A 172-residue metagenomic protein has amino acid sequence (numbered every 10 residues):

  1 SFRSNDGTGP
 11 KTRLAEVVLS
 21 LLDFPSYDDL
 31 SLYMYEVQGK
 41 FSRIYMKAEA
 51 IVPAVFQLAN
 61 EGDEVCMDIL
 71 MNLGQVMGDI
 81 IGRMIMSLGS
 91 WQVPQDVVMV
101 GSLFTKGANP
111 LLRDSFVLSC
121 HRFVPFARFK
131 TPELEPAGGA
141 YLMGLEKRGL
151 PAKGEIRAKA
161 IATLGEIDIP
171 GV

Functional and structural regions predicted by a protein language model:
F2-V172: ATP-binding/phosphotransfer module of carbohydrate and carboxylate kinases, centering on a glycine-rich
